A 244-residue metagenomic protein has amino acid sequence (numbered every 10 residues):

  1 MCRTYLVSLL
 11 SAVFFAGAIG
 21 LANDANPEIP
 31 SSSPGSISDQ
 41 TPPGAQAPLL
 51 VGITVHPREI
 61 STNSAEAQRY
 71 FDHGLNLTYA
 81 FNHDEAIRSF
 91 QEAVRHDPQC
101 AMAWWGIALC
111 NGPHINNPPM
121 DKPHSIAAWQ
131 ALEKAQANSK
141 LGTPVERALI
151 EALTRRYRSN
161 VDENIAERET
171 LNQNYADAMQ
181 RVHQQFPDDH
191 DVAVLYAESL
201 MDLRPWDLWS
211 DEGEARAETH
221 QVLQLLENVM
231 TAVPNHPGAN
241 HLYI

Functional and structural regions predicted by a protein language model:
M1-T4: Positively charged n-region of N-terminal signal peptides that target proteins for export
V7-A18: Bacterial N-terminal signal peptides
A18-I19, L75: Prokaryotic Sec-type signal peptides and long signal-anchor helices with extended Leu/Ile/Val-rich h-regions
G20-P27: Boundary at the C-terminal end of the N-terminal hydrophobic targeting segment
P34-D188, A193-P234, N240-Y243: Short coil/linker segments at helix-helix boundaries
